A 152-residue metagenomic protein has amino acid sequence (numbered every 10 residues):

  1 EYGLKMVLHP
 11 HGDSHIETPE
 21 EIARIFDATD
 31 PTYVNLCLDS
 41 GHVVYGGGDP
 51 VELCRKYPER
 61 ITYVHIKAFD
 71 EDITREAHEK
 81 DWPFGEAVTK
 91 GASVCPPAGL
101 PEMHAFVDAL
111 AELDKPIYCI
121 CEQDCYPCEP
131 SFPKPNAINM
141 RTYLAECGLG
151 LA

Functional and structural regions predicted by a protein language model:
E1-L36: Active-site acidic/histidine proton-transfer and metal-coordination neighborhood in alpha/beta enzyme cores
E1-Y2, E102, F106, N136-Y143: Alpha-helical packing segments of well-folded alpha/beta enzyme cores
Y2-K5, D30-V34, R60-T62, L113-Y118 (+1 more regions): Short, well-ordered coil/turn segments that N-cap beta-strands
M6, D39, V64, L110 (+3 more regions): Conserved, mostly hydrophobic/aromatic
H11-D13, D39-V43, K67-E71, S93 (+1 more regions): Active-site beta-loop-alpha junctions enriched in small/polar residues
P19, A23, V44-P116, P130-S131: Gly/Pro-rich active-site loop or hairpin
R24-A28, F106-A109, Y143-E146: A generic secondary-structure signal
P130-L151: C-terminal helical cap(s) of enzyme catalytic domains, especially alpha/beta-barrels
